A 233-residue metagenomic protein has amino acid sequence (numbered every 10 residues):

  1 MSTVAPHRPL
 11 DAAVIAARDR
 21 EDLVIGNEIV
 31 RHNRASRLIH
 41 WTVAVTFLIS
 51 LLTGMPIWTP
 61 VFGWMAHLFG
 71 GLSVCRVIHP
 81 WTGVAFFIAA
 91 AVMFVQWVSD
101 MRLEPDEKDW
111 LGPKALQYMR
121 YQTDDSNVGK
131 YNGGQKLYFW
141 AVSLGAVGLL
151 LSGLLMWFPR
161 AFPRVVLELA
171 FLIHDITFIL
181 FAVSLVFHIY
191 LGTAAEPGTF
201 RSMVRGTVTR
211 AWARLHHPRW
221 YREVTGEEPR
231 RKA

Functional and structural regions predicted by a protein language model:
M1-A233: Membrane-embedded alpha-helical bundles that constitute the cytochrome b-like, heme-associated redox core of multi-pass
